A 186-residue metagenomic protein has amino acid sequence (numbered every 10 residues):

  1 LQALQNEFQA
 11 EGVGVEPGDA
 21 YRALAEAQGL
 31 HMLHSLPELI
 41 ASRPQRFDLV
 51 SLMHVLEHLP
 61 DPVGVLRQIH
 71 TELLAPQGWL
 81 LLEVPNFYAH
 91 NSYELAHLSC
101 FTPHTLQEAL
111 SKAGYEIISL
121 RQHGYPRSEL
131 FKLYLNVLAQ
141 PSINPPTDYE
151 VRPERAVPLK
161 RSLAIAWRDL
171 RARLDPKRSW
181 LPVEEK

Functional and structural regions predicted by a protein language model:
L1-A113, H123-Y125, A139-P141: Conserved SAM-binding loop
L52, P103-K186: Rossmann-like AdoMet/SAM-dependent catalytic core
